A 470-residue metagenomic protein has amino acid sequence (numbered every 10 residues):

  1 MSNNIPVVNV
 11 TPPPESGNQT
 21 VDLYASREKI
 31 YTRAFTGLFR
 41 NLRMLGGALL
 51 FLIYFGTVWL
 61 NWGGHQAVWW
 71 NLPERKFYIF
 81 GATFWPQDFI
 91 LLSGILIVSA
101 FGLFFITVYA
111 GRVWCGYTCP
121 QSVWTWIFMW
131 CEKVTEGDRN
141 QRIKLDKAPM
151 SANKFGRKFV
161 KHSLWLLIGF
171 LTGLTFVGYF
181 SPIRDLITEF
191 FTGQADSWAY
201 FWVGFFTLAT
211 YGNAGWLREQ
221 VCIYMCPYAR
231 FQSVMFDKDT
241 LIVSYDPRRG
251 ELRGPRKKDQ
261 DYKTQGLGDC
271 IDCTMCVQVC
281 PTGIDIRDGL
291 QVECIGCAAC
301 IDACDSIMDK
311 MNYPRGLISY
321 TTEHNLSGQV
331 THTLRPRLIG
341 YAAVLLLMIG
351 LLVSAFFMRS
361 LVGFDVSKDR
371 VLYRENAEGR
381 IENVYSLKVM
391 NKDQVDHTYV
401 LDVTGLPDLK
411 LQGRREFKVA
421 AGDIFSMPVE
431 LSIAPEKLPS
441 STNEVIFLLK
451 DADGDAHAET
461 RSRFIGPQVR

Functional and structural regions predicted by a protein language model:
S2-R253, P314-L346: Membrane-embedded alpha-helical bundles of multi-pass integral membrane proteins
T107-S122, A214-A229, Q260-M308: Cysteine-centered iron-sulfur cluster-binding motifs in ferredoxin-type domains/subunits of redox enzymes
G350-Y373: Hydrophobic alpha-helical transmembrane segments in integral membrane proteins
R380-Y385, S426, S440-V445: Short, solvent-exposed loop/turn segments enriched in Ser/Thr/Gly
V389-D393, D451: Asparagine-centered strand-capping/turn motif at beta-strand->loop junctions
Q394-D408: Short acidic, flexible loop segments centered on an aromatic residue
L409-E436: Intrinsically disordered, low-complexity Pro/Gly/Ser/Thr-rich segments with frequent PxxP/GP/PP motifs and embedded
I433-R470: Terminal connector regions
